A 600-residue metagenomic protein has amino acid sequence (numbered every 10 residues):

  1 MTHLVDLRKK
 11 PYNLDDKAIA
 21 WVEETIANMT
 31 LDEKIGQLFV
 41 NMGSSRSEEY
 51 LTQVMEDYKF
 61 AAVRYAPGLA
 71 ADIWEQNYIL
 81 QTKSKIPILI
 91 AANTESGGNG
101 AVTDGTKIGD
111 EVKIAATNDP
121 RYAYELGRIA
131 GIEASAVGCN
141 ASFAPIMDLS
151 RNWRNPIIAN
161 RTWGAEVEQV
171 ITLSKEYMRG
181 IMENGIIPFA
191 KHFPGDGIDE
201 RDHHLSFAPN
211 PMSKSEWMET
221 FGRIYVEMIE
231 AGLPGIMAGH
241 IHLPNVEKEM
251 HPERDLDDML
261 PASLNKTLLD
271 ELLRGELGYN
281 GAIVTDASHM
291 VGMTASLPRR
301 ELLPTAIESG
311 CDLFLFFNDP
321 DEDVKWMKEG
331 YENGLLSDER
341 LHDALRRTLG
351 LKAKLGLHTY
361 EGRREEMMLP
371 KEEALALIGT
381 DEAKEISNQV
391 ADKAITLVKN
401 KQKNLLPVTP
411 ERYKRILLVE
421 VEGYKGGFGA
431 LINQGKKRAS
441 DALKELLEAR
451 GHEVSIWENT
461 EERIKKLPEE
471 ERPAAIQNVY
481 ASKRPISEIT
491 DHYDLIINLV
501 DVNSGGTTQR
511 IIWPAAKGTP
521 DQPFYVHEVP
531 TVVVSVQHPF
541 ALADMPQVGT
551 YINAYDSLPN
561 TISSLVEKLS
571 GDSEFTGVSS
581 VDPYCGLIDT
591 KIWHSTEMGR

Functional and structural regions predicted by a protein language model:
M1-D57, N265-K266, G275, A295-R600: Preference for extracellular/luminal or secreted protein segments
T2-K10, L14-G100, M147-R161: Short, well-ordered alpha-helical
T30, D72-I86, G98-G100, A165-R340 (+1 more regions): Second-shell residues forming the walls of enzyme active-site clefts
I35-G43, A61-Y65, I88-S96, A141-P145 (+6 more regions): Hydrophobic faces of well-ordered beta-strands that scaffold small-molecule active sites in alpha/beta enzyme cores
Q37-S47, E111-E125, S206-T220, H289-L297: Active-site mouth loops of central-metabolism enzymes
N41-S47, A92-G100, N140-S150, A190-D196 (+3 more regions): Short glycine-enriched loops at secondary-structure junctions
L51-A66, E125-S142: Catalytic domains of carbohydrate-active enzymes, especially glycoside hydrolases
A70-P87, P120-A136, L341, R346 (+2 more regions): Active-site-adjacent structural elements in enzyme catalytic domains
